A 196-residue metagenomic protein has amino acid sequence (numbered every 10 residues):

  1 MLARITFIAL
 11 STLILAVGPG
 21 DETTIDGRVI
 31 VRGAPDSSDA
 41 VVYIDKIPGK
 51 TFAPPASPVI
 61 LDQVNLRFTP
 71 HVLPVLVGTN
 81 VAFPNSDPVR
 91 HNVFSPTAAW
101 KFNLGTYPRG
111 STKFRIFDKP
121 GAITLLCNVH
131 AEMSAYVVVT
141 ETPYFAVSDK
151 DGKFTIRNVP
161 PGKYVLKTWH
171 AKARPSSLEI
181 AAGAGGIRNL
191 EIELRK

Functional and structural regions predicted by a protein language model:
M1-F7: Bacterial N-terminal signal peptides that target proteins for export
F7-T23: Bacterial Sec-dependent signal peptides at the C-terminal "C-region" and cleavage site
G18-K196: Extracytoplasmic copper-binding redox domains, predominantly the cupredoxin/blue-copper superfamily
